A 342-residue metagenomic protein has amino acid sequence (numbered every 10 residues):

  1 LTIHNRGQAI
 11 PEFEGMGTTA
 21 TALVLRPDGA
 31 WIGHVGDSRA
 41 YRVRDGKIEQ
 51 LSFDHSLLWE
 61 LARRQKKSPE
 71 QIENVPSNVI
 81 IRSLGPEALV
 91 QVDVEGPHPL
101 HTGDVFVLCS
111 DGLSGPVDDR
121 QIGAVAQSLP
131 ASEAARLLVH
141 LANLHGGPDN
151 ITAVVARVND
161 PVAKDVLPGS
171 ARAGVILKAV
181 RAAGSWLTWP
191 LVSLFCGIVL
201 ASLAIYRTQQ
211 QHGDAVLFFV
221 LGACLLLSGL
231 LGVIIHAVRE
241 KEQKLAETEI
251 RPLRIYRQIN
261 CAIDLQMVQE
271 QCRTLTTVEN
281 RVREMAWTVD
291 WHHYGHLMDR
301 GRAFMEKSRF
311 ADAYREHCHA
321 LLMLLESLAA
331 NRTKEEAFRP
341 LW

Functional and structural regions predicted by a protein language model:
L1-R283, T288, H292-G295, D299-R300 (+2 more regions): PP2C/PPM-type serine/threonine phosphatase catalytic domain
